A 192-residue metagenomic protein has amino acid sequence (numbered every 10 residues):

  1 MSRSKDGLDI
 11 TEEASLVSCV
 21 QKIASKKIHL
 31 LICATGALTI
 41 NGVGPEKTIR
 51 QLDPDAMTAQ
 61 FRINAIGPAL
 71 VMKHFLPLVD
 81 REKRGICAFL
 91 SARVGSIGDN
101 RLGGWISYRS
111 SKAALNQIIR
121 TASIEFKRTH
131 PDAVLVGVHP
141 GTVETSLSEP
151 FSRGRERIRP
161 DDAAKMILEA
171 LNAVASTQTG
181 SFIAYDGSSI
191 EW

Functional and structural regions predicted by a protein language model:
S2-S18: Rossmann-fold cofactor-recognition segment
S15, A59, I66-H74: Conserved mid-core alpha-helix of short-chain dehydrogenase/reductase
Q21-T35, I40: A glycine-rich helix->loop->beta "capping" turn within Rossmann-like NAD(P)(H)-dependent oxidoreductase domains
I32, A88, L135-V138, S148: Hydrophobic structural elements of the Rossmann-like NAD(P)H-binding subdomain that define the short-chain
A37-N41, P45-A65, R81-T129, G141: Catalytic loop of short-chain dehydrogenase/reductase
A69, A113-I124, A133, D161-L168: Conserved active-site helix of classical SDR/Rossmann-fold NAD(P)-dependent CH-OH oxidoreductases
D99-G103, L147-S152: Short acidic, glycine/proline-rich loop/turn micro-motifs
G137, T145, S152-W192: C-terminal helical subdomain
